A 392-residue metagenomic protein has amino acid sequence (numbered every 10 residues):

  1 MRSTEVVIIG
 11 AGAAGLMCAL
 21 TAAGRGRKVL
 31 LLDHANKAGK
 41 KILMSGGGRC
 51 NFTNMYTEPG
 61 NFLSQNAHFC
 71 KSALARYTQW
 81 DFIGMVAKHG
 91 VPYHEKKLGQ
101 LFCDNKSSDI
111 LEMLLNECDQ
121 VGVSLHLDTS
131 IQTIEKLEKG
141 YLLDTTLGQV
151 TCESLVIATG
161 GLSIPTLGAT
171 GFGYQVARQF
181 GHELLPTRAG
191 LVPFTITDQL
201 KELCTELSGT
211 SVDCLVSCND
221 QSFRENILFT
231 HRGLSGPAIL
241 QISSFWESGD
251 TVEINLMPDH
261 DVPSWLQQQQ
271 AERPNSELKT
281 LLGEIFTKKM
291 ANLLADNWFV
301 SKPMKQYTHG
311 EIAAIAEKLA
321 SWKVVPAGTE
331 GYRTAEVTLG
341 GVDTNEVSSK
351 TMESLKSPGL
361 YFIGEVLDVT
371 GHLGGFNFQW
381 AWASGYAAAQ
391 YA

Functional and structural regions predicted by a protein language model:
T4-L31, A388-A392: N-terminal Rossmann-like FAD-binding beta1-loop-alpha1 element of flavoenzymes
V7-I9, L32, I131, V150-T166 (+3 more regions): Short hydrophobic core segments
A23-G47: Glycine-rich FAD pyrophosphate-binding loop
N36-A38, L43-M44, F52-P59, P92 (+2 more regions): An anion/pyrophosphate-binding glycine-rich loop and adjacent beta-alpha core in soluble alpha-beta enzymes
R49-E95: Glycine-rich active-site loop/strand segments that organize a redox cofactor
R76-S154: Feature captures the FAD/FMN-dependent oxidoreductase FAD-binding
L127, N292-T370: A glycine-rich dinucleotide-binding beta-alpha-beta segment and adjacent secondary-structure elements that constitute
S163-V176, F180, V369-A392: A conserved FAD-binding loop/helix module that cradles the flavin
